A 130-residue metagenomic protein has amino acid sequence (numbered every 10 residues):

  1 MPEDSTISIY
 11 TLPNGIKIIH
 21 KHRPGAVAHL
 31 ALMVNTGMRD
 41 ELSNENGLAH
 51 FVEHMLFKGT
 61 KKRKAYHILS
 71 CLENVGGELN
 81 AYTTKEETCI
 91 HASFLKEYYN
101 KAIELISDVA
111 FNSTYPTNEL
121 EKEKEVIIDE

Functional and structural regions predicted by a protein language model:
M1-H67, E104: His/Glu-rich zincin catalytic helix
V34, K61, S70-E130: Acidic/histidine-enriched segments that form metal/cofactor-coordinating and catalytic pocket/exosite environments
